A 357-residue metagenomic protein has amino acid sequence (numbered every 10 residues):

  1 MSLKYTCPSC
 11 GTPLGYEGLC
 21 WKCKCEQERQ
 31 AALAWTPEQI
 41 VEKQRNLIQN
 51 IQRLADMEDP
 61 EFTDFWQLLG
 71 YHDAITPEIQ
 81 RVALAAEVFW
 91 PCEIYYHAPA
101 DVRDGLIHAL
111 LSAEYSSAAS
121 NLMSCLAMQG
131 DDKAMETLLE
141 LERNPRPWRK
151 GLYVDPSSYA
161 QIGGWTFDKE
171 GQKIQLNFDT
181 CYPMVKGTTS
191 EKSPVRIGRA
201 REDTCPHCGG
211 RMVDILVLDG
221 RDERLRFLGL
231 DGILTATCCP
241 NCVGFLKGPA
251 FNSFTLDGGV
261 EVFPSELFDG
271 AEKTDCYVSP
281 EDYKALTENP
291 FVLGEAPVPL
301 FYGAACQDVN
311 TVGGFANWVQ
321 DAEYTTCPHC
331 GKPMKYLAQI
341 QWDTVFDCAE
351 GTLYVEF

Functional and structural regions predicted by a protein language model:
L3-F357: Preference for intrinsically disordered or flexible, low-complexity segments and adjacent hinge/connector residues
